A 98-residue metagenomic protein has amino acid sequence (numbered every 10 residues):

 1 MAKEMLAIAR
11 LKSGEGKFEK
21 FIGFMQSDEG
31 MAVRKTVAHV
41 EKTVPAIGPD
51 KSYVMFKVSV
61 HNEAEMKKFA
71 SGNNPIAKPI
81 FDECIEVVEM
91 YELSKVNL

Functional and structural regions predicted by a protein language model:
M1-I76, V87-L98: Short S/T/G/P-rich N-terminal loop/turn motif that feeds into the first structured element of a domain
I76-D82: Short arginine-rich
